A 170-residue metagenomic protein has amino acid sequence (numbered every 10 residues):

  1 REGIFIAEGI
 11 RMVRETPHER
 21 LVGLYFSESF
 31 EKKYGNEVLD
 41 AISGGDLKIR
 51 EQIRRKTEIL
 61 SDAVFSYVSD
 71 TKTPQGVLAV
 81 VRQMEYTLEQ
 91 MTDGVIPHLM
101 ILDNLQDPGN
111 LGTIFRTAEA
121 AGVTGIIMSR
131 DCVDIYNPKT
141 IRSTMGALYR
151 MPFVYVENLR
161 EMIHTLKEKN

Functional and structural regions predicted by a protein language model:
R1-K72, H164: N-terminal positively charged helical leader segments and presequences
R11, H18, G44-L47, Y86 (+1 more regions): RNA substrate-binding interface of SAM-dependent RNA methyltransferases
S29, R82-Y86: Short loop segments at secondary-structure junctions
A79: Glycine-rich phosphate-binding loops that contact phosphosugars or nucleotide phosphates
